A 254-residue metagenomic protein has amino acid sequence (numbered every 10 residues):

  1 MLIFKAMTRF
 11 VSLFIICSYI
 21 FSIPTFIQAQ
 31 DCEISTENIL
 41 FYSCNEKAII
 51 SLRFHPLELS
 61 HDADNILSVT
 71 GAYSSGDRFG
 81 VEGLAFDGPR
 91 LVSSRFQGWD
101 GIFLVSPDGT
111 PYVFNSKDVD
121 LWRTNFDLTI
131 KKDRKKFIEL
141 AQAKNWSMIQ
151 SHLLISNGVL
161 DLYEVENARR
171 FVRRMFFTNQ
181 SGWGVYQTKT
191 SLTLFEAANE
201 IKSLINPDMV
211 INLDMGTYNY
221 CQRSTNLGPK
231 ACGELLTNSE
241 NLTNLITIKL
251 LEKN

Functional and structural regions predicted by a protein language model:
M1-M7: N-terminal secretory signal peptides that target proteins for export/translocation
R9-V11, K135-K136: Alpha-helical interaction segments
V11-S22: Bacterial N-terminal signal peptides
I23-N254: Gly/Ser/Thr/Pro-rich low-complexity, intrinsically disordered segments
